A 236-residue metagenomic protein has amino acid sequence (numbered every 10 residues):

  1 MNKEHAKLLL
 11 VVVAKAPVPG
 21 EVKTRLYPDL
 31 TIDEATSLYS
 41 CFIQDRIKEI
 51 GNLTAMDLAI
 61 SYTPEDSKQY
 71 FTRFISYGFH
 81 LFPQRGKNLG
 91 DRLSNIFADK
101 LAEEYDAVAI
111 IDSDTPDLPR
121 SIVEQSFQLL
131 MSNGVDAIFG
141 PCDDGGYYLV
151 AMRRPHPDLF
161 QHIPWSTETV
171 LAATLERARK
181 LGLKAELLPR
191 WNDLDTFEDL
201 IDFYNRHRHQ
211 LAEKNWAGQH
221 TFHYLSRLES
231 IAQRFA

Functional and structural regions predicted by a protein language model:
M1-R25: N-terminal nucleotide-binding beta1-loop-alpha1 segment
N2, A173-A236: Conserved alpha/beta core of the MobA/IspD/sugar-nucleotide pyrophosphorylase nucleotidyltransferase superfamily
Y39-M56: A short, N-terminal amphipathic alpha-helix
A55-P64: Short beta-strand/loop segment that forms part of the nucleotide-sugar
Y70-A107: Short phosphate-binding loop-to-helix
A109-I111: Short aromatic-hydrophobic micro-motifs that form the base-stacking/packing surface for donor nucleotide recognition
L118-D144: Conserved donor-nucleotide/metal-binding helix-loop-beta segment in metal-dependent transferases, i.e., the alpha-helix
P157-L175: Short, glycine-/small-residue-rich phosphate/pyrophosphate-handling segment
